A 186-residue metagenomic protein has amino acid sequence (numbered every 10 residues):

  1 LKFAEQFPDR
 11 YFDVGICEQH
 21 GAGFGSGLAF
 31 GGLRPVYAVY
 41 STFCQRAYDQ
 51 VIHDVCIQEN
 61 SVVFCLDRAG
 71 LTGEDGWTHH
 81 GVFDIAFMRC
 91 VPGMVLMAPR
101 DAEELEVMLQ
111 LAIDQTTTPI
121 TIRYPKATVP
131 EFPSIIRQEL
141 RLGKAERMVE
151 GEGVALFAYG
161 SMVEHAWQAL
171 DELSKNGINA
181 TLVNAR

Functional and structural regions predicted by a protein language model:
L1-E5, V82-A86, C90-G93, E103-N179: Glycine-/acidic-rich phosphate or pyrophosphate-binding loops and their flanking alpha/beta elements
L1-I120, T128: Thiamine diphosphate
G15-I16, V183-R186: Short beta->alpha junction loops
Y40, D67, Y159-S161, A185: Cofactor-binding loop segments of dinucleotide-utilizing enzymes, especially the Rossmann-like FAD- and NAD(P)+-binding
N60, N176-N179, N184: Detector for Asparagine
